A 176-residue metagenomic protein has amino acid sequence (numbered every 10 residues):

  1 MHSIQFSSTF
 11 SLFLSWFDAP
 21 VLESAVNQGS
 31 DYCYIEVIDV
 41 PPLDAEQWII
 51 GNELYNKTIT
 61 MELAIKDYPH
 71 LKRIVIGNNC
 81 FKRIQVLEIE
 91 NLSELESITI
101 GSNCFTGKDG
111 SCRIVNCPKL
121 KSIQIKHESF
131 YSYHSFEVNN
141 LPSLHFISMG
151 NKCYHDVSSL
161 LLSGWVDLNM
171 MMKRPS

Functional and structural regions predicted by a protein language model:
M1-F10: Classical eukaryotic N-terminal signal peptides for Sec-dependent ER targeting/secretion, especially the positively
S11-A25: N-terminal signal peptide
S30-V86, E90-E94, K108: LRR N-terminal entry segment and analogous cap-like coil->beta motifs
A45, T60, L71, I84 (+7 more regions): Conserved hydrophobic position(s) of the canonical leucine-rich repeat
K82, S102-G107, I114, H127-Y131 (+3 more regions): Long, polar low-complexity repeats
E137-N140, G150-S163, D167, M172-S176: Extracellular beta-rich repeat passengers
